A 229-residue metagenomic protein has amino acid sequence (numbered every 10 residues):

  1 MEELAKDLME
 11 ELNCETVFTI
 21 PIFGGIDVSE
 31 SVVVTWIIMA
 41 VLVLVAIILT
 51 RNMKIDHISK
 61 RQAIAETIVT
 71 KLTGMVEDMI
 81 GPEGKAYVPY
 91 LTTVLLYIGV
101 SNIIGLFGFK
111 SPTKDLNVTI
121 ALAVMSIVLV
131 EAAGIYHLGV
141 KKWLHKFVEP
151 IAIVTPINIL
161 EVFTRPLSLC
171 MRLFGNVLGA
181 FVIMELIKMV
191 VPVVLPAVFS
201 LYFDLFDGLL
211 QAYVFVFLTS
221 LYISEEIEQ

Functional and structural regions predicted by a protein language model:
M1-Q229: Selective transmembrane helix interface/packing segments
